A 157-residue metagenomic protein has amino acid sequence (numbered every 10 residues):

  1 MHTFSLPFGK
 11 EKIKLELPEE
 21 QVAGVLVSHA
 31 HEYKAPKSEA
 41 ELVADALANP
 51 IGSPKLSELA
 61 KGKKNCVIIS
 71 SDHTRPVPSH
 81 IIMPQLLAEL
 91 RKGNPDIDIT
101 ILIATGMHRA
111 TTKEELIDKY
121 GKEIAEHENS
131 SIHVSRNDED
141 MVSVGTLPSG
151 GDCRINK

Functional and structural regions predicted by a protein language model:
M1-D45: N-terminal amphipathic/basic leader segments beginning at the initiator methionine
G24-A30, K64-T74: Glycine-/proline-rich flexible loop or hinge segments
A46-L59, D152-K157: Short, charged beta->alpha transition segments
I51-V67, K92-D96: Glycine-rich phosphate/diphosphate-binding loops that line cofactor/substrate pockets in enzymes
S71-M83, T105-A110: Gly/Ser/Thr-rich loops at beta-strand to alpha-helix junctions that form or flank small-molecule/cofactor-binding
I82-K92: Short, non-transmembrane amphipathic alpha-helical segments
I97-M107: Short internal beta-strands
T111-K157: An acidic, phosphate/nucleotide-engaging active-site surface
